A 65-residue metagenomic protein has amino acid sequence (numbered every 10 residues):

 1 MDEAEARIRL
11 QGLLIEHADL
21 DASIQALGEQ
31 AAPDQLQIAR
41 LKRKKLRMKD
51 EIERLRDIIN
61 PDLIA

Functional and structural regions predicted by a protein language model:
M1-A65: Extended, charge-rich alpha-helical interface modules
